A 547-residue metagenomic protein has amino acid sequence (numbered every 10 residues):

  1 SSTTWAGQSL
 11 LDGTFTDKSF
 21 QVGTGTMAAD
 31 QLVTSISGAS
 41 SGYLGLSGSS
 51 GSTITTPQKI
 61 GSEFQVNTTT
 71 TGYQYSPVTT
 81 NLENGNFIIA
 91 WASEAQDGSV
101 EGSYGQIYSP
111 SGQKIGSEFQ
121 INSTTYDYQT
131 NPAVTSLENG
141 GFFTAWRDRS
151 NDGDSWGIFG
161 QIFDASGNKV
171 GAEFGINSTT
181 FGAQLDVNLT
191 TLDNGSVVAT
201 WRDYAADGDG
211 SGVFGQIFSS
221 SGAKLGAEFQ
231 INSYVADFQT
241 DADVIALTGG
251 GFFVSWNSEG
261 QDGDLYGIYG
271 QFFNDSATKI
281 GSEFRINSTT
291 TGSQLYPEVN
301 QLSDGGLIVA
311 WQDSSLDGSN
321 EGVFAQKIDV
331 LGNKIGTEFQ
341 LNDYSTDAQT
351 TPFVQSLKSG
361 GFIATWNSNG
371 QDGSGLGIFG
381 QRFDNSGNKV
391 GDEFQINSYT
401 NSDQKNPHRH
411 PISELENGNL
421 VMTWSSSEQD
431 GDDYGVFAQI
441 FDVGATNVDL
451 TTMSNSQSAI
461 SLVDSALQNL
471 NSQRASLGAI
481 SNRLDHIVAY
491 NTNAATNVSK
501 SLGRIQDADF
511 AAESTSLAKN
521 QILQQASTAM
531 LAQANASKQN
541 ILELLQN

Functional and structural regions predicted by a protein language model:
S1-Q58, D442-N547: Primary detection of the long, small/polar-rich alpha-helical "axial" segments characteristic of bacterial flagellar
I54-V443: Extracellular, repeat-based ectodomains that mediate carbohydrate processing or recognition
